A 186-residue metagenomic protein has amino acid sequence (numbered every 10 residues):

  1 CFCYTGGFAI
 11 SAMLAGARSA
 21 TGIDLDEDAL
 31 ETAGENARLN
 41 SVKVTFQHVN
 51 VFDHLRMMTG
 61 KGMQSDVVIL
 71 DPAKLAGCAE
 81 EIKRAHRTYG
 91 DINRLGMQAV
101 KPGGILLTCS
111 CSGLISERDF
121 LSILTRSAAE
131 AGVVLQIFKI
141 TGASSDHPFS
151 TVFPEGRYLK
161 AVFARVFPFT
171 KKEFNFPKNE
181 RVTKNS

Functional and structural regions predicted by a protein language model:
F2-G6, C111: Class I SAM-dependent methyltransferase "Motif I" SAM/SAH-binding loop
T5-R18: Conserved SAM-binding loop of SAM-dependent methyltransferases across substrates and taxa, primarily the Class I
R18, S41-V44, V133: A short helix-to-beta-strand connector/capping loop
S19-D24: Conserved SAM-binding motif I beta-strand of class I
D28-I69: S-adenosyl-L-methionine
A29, H48, S65-L95: Mobile active-site "lid"/loop adjacent to the S-adenosyl-L-methionine
D91, I105-S186: C-terminal catalytic and target-recognition region of SAM-dependent MTase-like enzymes, primarily methyltransferases
V100-P102: Helix-to-beta-strand junctions that scaffold the AdoMet/dcAdoMet cofactor pocket in Class I SAM-dependent enzymes
